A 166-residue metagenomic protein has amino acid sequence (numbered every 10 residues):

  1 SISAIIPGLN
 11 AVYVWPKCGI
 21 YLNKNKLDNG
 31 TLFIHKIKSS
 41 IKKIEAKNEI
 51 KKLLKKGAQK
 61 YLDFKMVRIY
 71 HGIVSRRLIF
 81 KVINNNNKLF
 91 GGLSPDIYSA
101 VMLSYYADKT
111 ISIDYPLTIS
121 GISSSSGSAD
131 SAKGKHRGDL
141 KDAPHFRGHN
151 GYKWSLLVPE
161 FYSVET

Functional and structural regions predicted by a protein language model:
S1-D139: Nucleotide-sugar donor-binding/catalytic module of glycosyltransferases that assemble extracellular/cell-envelope
A129-T166: Catalytic core of nucleotide-sugar-dependent glycosyltransferases
